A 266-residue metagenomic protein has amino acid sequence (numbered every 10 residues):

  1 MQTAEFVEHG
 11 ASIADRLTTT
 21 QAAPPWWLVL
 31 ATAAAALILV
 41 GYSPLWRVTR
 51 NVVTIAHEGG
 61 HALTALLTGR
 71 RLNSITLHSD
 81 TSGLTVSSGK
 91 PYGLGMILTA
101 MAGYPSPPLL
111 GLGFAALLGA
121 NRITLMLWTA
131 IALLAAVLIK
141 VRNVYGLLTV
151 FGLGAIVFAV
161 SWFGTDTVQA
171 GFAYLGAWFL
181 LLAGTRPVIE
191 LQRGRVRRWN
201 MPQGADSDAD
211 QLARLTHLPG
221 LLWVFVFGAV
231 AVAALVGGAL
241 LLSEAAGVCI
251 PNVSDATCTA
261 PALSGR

Functional and structural regions predicted by a protein language model:
M1-A23, V248-R266: Short, strongly hydrophobic alpha-helical membrane anchors
A4-N51: Hydrophobic, membrane-interfacing alpha helices
A23, T85-P105, A115: Individual transmembrane alpha-helix segments
P24, I97-P107, Y145-L148, L222-V226: Membrane-interface loop-to-helix entry segments
A33-A34, L109-F114, A130-L138, G152-V160: Hydrophobic, membrane-inserted alpha-helices
Y42-M96: Small-residue-rich helix-interface/hinge motifs
A115-I131: Structural signature of hydrophobic alpha-helical transmembrane segments
V144, L148-R266: C-terminal membrane-associated helical module and adjoining short loops/tails
